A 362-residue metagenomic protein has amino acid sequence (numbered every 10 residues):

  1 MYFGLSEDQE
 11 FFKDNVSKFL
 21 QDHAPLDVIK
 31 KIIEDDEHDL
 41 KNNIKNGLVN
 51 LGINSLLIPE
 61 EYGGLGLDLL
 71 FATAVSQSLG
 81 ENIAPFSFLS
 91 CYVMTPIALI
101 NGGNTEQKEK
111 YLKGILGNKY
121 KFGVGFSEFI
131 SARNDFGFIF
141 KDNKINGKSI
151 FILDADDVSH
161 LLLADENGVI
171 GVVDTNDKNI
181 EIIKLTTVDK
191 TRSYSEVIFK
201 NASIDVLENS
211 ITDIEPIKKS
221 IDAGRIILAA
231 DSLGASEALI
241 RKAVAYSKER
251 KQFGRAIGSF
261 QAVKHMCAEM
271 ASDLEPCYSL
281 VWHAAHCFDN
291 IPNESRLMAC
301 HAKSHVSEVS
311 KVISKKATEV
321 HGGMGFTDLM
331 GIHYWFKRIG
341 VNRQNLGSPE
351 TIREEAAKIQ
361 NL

Functional and structural regions predicted by a protein language model:
M1-N82, G102-Q107, G114-K119, F136 (+1 more regions): Alpha-helical interface subdomain recognition
L67, R133-D135, D154-V158: Short glycine/proline-enriched turns and hinge-like loops at secondary-structure junctions
F86-E106: N-terminal glycine-rich flavin-associated loop
I100-G103, L163-E166, V172-T175, I198-N201 (+1 more regions): Short beta-strand-to-turn element immediately C-terminal to the catalytic PLP-Schiff-base lysine in fold type I
G117-F129, L163: A short, Trp-centered hydrophobic/proline-enriched beta-strand micro-motif
G125, K148-I180: A short core secondary-structure module
A132-N146: Cytochrome P450 C-terminal beta-domain/meander region
R133-F136, F151-I152, T175-N209: Flexible, small-/acidic-enriched active-site or ligand-binding loops
